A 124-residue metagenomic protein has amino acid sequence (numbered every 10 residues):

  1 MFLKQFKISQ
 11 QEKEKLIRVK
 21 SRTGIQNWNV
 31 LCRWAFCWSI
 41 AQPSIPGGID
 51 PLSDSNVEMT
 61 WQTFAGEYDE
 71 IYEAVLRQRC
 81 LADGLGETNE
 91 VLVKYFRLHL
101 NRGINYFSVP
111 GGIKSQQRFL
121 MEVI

Functional and structural regions predicted by a protein language model:
F2, S9-V30, W34, E58 (+1 more regions): Surface-exposed, Lys/Arg-rich phosphate-binding patches that contact polyanionic backbones
F2-Q5, R18, Q62, G86 (+1 more regions): Residues at structural and domain junctions
F2-S9, P46, D50: Membrane-targeting and insertion segments and their boundary/processing signals
E14-S21, C37-P46, G111-S115: Charged, low-complexity, helix/coiled-coil-prone segments
Q26-D50, S108: Short, basic amphipathic alpha-helical segments that act as recognition/interaction helices in nucleic-acid-binding
A41-D83: Short, positively charged interaction helices/loops
A65-P110: Intrinsically disordered, low-complexity, charge-dense segments enriched in Lys/Arg and Glu/Asp interspersed
I113-I124: Glycine-rich, aromatic-bearing surface loops/beta-hairpins
